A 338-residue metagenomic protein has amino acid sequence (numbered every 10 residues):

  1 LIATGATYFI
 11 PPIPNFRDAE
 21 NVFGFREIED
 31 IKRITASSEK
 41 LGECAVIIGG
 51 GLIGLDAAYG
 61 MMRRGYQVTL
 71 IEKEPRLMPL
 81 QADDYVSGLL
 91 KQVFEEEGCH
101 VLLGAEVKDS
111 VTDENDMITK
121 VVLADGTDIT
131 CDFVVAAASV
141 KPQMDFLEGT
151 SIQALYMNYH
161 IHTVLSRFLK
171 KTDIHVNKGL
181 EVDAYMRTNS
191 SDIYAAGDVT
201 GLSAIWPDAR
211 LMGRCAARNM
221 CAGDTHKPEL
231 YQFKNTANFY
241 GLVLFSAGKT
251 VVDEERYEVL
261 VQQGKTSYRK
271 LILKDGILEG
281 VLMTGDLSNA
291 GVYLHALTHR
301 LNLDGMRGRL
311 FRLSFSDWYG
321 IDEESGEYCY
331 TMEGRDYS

Functional and structural regions predicted by a protein language model:
I2-T4, I47, L123, A136 (+2 more regions): Redox-cofactor binding/interface segments in oxidoreductases and associated redox assembly factors
G5-Y8, V140-P142: Short glycine-rich anion-binding loops that position phosphate/pyrophosphate groups of nucleotides and phosphorylated
D18-L41, M117-V122, T127-R218, G305-F311: FAD-site-proximal beta/loop scaffold in flavoenzymes
R26-E27, I48-G51: Glycine-rich Rossmann-fold phosphate-binding loop(s) that bind the pyrophosphate of adenine dinucleotide cofactors
G42-A45, L52-V111, P228-L244: Rossmann-like dinucleotide-binding cores of NAD(P)H-dependent redox enzymes
A195, V199-G291, D336-Y337: Mid-to-C-terminal Rossmann-like scaffold of FAD/NAD(P)H-dependent oxidoreductases
L287-D304: A short, polar/charged loop-to-alpha-helix boundary motif
L303-S338: Cysteine/selenocysteine-centered motifs that mediate thiol-based redox chemistry or coordinate metal-sulfur cofactors
